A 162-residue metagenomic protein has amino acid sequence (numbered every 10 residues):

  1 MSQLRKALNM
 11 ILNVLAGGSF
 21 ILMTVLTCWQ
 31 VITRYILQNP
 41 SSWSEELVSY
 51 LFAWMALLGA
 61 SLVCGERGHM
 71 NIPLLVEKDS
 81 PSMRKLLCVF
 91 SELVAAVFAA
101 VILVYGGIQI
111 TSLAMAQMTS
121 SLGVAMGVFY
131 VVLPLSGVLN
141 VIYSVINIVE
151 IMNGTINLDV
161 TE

Functional and structural regions predicted by a protein language model:
M1-E162: Alpha-helical transmembrane segments and membrane-interface helix-loop junctions in multi-pass membrane proteins
